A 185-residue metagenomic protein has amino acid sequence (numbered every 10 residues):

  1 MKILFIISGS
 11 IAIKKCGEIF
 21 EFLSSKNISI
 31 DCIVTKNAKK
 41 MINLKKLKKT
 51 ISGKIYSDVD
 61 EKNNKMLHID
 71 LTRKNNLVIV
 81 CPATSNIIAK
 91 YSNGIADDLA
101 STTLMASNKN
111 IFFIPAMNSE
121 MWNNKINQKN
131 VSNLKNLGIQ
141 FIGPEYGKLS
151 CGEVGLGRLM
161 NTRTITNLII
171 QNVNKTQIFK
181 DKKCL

Functional and structural regions predicted by a protein language model:
M1-F112, N118-D181: A cross-family phosphate/adenosyl-ligand binding-site feature
C184-L185: N-terminal nucleotide-binding beta1-loop-alpha1 segment
